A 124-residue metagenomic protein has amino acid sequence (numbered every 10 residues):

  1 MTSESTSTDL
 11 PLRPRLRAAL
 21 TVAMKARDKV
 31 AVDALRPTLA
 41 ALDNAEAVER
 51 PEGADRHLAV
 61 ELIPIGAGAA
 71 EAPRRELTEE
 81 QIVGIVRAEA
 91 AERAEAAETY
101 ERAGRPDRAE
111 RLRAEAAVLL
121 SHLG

Functional and structural regions predicted by a protein language model:
T2-G124: N-terminal cationic and glycine-rich segments that engage phosphates or anionic surfaces
